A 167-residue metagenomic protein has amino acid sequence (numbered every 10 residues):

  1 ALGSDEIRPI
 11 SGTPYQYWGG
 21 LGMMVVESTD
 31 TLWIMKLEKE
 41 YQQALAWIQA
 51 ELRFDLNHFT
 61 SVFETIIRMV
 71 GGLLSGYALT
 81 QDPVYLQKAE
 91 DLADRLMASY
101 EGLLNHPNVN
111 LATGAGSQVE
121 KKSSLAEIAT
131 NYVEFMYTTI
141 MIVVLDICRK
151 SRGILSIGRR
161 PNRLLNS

Functional and structural regions predicted by a protein language model:
A1-S167: Glycan-recognition and catalytic cores of secretory/periplasmic carbohydrate-active enzymes
